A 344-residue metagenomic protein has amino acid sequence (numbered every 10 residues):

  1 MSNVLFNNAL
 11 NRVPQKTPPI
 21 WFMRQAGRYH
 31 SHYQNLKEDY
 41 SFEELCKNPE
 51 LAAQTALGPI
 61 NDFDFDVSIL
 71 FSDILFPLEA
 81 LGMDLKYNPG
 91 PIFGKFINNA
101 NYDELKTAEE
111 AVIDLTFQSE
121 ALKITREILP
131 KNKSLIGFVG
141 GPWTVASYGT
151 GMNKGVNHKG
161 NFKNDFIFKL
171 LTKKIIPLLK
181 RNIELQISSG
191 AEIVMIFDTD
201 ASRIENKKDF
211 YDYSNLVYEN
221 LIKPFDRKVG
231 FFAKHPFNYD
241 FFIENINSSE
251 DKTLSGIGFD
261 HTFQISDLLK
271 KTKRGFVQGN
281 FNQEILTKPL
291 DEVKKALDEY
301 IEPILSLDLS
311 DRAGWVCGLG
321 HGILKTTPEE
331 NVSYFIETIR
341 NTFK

Functional and structural regions predicted by a protein language model:
M1-Y87, I128, N215, N220 (+3 more regions): N-terminal basic, low-complexity leaders that serve as flexible interaction/assembly modules and, when applicable, as
P19, I60, T125, L179 (+5 more regions): Conserved, mostly hydrophobic/aromatic
F22-R28, D73-L75, G90-P91, V139-N153 (+2 more regions): Short glycine-enriched loops at secondary-structure junctions
E38-A52, V156-R181, Q283-E292: Active-site mouth loops of central-metabolism enzymes
I74-L85, F138-G160, S188-Y213: Active-site-proximal loop/short-helix segments that contain or immediately flank catalytic acid/base residue(s)
K86-L185: Active-site-proximal, glycine-rich beta->alpha crossover segments in alpha/beta enzymes that shape flexible
D114-K133, K207-V229, K271-T272, F335-F343: Alpha-helix-loop-beta-strand connector modules within alpha/beta enzyme cores
K223-K344: Catalytic-face loop-and-helix region of soluble metabolic enzyme cores
